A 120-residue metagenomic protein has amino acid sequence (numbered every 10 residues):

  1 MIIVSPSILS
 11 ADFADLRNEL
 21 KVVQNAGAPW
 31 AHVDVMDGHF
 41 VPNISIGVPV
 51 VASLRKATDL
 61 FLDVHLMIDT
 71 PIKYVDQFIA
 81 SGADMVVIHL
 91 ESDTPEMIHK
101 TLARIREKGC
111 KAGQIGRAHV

Functional and structural regions predicted by a protein language model:
M1-V87, D93-K100, R106-A112: Conserved N-terminal beta1-alpha1 strand-loop-helix module at the mouth
A118-V120: Conserved small/polar residues in nucleotide/adenosyl-binding loops
